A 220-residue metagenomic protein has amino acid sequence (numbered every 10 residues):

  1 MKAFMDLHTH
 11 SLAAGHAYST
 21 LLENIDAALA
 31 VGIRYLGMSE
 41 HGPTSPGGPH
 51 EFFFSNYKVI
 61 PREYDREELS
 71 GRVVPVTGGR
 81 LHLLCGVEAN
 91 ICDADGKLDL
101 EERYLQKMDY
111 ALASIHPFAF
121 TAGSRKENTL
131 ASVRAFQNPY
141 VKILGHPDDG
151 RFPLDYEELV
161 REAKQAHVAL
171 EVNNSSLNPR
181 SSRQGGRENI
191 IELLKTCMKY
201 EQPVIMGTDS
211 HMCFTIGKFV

Functional and structural regions predicted by a protein language model:
K2, L29, G42, P46-V172 (+1 more regions): Extended substrate/RNA-proximal surfaces in nucleic-acid metabolism proteins
F4-A14, M38-G42, L144-D148, S210: Histidine-centered catalytic micro-motifs
A13-G48: Metal-associated gating/positioning segment near the N- to mid-region
G15-Y18, G47-E51, P153-V160, R180-K195 (+1 more regions): Histidine/acidic-residue-rich catalytic or RNA/ligand-binding cores of hydrolases and nuclease-related proteins
R34-Y35, H82, A169, P203: Residue-level detector of anion-binding/catalytic polar loops
H41, Q202-G217: Short acidic/histidine-rich active-site segments
A169-S182: His/Asp/Glu-enriched short active-site or ligand-binding loop at hydrolase and phosphoryl-transfer sites
